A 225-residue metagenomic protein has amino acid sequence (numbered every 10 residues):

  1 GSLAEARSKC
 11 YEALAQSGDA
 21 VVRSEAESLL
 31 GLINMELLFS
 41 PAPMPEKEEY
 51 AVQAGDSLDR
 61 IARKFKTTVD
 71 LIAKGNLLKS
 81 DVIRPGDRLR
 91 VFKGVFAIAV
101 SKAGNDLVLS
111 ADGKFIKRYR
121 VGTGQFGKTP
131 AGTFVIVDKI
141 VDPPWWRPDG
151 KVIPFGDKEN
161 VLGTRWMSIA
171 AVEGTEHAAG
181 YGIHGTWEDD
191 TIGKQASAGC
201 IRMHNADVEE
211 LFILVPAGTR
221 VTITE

Functional and structural regions predicted by a protein language model:
L3-A4, L37-K66: Primarily a LysM-type cell-wall glycan-binding module
E12, K47-A51, S57-I61, R120-T123 (+4 more regions): Second-shell loop/turn segments in exported
E12-P45, V69-S101, T224-E225: Extracellular LysM carbohydrate-binding repeats and other cell-envelope/extracellular binding modules
G55, G86-L89, G218-T219: Loop/turn positions that initiate beta-strands
K93-W187: Gly/Pro-biased beta-strand-loop elements
D207-E225: N-terminal targeting pre-sequences for secretion and organelle import
